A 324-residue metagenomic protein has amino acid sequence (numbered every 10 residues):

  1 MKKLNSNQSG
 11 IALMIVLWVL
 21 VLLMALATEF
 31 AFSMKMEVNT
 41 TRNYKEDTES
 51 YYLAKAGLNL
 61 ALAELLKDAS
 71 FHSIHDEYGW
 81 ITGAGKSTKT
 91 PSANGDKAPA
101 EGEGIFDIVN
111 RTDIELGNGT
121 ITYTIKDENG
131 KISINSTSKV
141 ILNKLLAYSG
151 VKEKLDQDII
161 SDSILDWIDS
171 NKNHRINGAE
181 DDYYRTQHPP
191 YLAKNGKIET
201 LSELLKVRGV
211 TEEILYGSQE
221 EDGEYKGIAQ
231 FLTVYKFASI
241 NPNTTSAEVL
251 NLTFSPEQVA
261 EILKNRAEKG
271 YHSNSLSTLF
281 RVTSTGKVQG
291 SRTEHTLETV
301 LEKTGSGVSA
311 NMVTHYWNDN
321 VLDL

Functional and structural regions predicted by a protein language model:
K2-L4, Q8-V21, A25-L324: Compositionally biased linear targeting/interaction segments
